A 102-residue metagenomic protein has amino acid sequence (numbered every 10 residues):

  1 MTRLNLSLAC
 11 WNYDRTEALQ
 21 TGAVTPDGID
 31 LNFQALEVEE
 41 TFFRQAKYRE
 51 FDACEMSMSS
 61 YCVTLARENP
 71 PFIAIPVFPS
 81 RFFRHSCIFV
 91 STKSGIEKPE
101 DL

Functional and structural regions predicted by a protein language model:
M1-L6: Small-molecule-sensing regulatory modules
S7, D14-L102: Short, glycine-/small- and polar/acidic-enriched structural segments that line small-molecule recognition paths
